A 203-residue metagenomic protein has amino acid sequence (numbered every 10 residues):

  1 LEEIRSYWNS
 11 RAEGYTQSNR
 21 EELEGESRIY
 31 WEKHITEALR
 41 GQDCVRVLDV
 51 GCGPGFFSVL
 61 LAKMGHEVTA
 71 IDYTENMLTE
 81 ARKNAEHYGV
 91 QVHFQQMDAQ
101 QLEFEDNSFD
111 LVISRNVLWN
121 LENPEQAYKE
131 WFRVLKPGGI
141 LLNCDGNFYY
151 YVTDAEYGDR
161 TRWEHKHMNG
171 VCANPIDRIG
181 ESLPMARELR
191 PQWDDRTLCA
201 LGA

Functional and structural regions predicted by a protein language model:
L1-D43, F56-L60, E80: Conserved class I S-adenosyl-L-methionine
L48-V50, P54-Q101: Class I SAM-dependent methyltransferase SAM/SAH-binding core
Q100-L111: A short acidic, Gly/Pro-enriched loop at the edge of an enzyme's catalytic core that lines a small-molecule cofactor
L111-P124: A short SAM/SAH-binding and catalytic strip from SAM-dependent methyltransferases
E125-P137: A short glycine-rich, Lys/Arg-flanked "PGG" loop and its adjoining helix->strand segment in the class I
I140-C172: Conserved class I S-adenosyl-L-methionine
P184-G202: Short alpha-helix
